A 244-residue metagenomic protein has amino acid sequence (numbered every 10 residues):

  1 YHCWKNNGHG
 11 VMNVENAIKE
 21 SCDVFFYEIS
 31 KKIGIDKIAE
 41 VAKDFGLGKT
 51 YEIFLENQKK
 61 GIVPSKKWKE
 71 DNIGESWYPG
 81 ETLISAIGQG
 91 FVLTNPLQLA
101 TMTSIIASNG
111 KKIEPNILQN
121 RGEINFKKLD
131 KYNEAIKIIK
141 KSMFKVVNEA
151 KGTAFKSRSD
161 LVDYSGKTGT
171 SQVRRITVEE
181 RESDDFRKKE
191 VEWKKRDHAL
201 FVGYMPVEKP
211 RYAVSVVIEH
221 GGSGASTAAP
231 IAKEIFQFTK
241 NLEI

Functional and structural regions predicted by a protein language model:
Y1-S215: Beta-lactam-recognizing serine transpeptidase/beta-lactamase-like catalytic domain environment
N95-T101, T227-E234: Short amphipathic alpha-helical face segments that pack within enzyme cores and frequently flank/anchor catalytic
E123-K127, I231-I244: Short, gly/Ser/Thr-rich active-site loops of penicillin-recognizing serine hydrolases
G222-S223: Short beta-strands and strand-coil junctions in structured, solvent-facing domains, enriched
